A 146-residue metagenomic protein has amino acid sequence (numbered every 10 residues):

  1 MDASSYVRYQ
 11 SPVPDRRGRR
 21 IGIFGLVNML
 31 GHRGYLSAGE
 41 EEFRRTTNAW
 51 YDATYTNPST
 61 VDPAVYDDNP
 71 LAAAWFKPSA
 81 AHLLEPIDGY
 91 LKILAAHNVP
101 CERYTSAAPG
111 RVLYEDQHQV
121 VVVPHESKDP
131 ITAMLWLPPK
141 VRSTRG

Functional and structural regions predicted by a protein language model:
M1-S79: Long, contiguous N-terminal structural blocks used for assembly/anchoring
I21-I23, I87, I93, I131: Weak global preference for isoleucine
P58-S59, L83, N98, T144: Amphipathic alpha-helical interaction segments
D67-I93, V99: Contiguous, amphipathic alpha-helical segments that mediate oligomerization or scaffolding in large protein assemblies
K92-G146: Acidic, proline/glycine-rich low-complexity IDRs
